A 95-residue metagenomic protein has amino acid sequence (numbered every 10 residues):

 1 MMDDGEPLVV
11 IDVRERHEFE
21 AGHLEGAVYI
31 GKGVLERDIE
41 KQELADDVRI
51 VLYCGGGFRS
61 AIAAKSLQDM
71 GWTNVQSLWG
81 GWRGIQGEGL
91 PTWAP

Functional and structural regions predicted by a protein language model:
M1-V9, R16-R49, F58-P95: Rhodanese-like catalytic fold shared by cysteine-dependent sulfurtransferases and DSP/PTP-type phosphatases
L52-C54: Short, surface-exposed ligand- or partner-binding patches at beta-edge/loop junctions that are enriched in aromatics
